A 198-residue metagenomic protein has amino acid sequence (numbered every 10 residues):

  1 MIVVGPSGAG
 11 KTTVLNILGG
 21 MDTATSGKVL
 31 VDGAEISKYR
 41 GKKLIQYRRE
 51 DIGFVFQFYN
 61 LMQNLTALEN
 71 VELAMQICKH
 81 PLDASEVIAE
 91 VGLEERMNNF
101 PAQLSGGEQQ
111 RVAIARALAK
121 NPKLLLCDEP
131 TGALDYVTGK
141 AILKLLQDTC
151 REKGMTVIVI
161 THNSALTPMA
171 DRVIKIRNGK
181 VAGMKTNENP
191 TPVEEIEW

Functional and structural regions predicted by a protein language model:
M1-M169, K175-I176: ABC family nucleotide-binding domain
K180-W198: Conserved beta-strand-loop-alpha-helix hinge in the C-terminal portion of ABC ATPase nucleotide-binding domains
